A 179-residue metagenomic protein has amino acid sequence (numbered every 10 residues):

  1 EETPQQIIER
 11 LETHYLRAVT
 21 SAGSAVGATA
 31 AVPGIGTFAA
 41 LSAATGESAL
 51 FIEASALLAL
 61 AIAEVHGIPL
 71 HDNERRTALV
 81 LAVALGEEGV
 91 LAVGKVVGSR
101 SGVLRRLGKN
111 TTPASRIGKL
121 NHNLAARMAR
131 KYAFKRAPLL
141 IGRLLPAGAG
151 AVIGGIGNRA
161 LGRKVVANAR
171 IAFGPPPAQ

Functional and structural regions predicted by a protein language model:
E1-A31, A54-Q179: Terminal, membrane-proximal amphipathic helices and intrinsically disordered targeting/regulatory segments
V32-A43, G148-A149: Transmembrane helix boundary and interhelical junction motifs in multipass membrane proteins
A44-E53: Small-residue-enriched core segments of transmembrane alpha-helices in multipass membrane transport and channel
